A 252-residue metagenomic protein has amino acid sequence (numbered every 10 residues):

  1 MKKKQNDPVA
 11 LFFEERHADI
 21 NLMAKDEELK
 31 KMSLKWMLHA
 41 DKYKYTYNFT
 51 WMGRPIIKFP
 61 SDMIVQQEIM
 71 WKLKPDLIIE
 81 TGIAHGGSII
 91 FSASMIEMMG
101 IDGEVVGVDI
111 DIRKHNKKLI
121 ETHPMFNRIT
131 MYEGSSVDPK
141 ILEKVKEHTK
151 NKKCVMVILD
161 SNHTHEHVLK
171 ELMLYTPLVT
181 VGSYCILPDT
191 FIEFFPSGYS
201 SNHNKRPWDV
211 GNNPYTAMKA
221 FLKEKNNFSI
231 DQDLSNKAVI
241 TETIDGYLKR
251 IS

Functional and structural regions predicted by a protein language model:
M1-S33: N-terminal auxiliary segments of SAM/dcSAM-dependent transferases
K2-K3, K25-E27, A40-K42, P55-I57 (+1 more regions): Alpha-helical interaction segments
E15-R16, M23, K35-H39, I69 (+3 more regions): Residues that form generic nucleotide/phosphate-binding pockets
K30-K58: Class I SAM-dependent transferase core
M52-R54, P60-S252: S-adenosylmethionine/decaboxylated-SAM
